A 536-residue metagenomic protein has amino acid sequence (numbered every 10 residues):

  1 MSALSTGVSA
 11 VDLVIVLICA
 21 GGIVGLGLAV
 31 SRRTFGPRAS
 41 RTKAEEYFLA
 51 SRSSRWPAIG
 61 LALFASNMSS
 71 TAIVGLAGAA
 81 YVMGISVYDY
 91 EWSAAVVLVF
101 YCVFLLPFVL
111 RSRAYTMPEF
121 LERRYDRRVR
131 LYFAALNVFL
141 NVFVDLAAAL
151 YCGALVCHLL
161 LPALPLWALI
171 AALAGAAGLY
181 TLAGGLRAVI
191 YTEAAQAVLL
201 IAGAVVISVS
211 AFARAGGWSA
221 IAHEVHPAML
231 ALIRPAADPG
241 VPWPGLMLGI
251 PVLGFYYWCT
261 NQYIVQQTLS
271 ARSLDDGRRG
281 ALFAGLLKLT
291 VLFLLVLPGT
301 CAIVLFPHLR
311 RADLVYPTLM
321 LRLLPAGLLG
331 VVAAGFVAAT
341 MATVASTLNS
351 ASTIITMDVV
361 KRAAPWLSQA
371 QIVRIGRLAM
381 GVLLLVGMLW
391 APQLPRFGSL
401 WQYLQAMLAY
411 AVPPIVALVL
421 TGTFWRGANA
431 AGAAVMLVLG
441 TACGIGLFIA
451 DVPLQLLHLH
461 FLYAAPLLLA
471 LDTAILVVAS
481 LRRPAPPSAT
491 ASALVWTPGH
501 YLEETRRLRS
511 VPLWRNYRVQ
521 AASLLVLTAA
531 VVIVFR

Functional and structural regions predicted by a protein language model:
M1-R536: Membrane-embedded helix-loop-helix hairpins and adjacent transmembrane boundary segments in multi-pass transporters
